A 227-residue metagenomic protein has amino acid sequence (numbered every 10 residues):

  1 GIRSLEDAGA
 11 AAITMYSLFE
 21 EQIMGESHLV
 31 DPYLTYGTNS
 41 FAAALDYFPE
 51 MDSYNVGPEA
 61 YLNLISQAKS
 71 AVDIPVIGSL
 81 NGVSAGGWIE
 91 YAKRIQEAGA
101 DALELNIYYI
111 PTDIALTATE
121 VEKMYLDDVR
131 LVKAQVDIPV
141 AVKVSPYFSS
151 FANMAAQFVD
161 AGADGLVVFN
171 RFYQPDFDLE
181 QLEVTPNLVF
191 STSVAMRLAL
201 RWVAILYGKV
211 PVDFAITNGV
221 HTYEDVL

Functional and structural regions predicted by a protein language model:
I2-A42, Y47, V56-T217, H221-L227: Alpha/beta enzyme core
M51: The substrate-binding groove and active-site-proximal loops of carbohydrate-active enzymes, especially glycoside
